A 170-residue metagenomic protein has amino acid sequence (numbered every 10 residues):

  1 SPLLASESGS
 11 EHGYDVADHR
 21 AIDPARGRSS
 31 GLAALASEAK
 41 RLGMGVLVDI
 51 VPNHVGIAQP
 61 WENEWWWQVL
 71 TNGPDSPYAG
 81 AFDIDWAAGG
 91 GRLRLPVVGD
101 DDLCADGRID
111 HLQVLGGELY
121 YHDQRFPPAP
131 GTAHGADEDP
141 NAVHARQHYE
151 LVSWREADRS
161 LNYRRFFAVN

Functional and structural regions predicted by a protein language model:
S1-N170: Acidic/aromatic-lined carbohydrate-recognition and catalytic surfaces of CAZymes acting on diverse glycans
